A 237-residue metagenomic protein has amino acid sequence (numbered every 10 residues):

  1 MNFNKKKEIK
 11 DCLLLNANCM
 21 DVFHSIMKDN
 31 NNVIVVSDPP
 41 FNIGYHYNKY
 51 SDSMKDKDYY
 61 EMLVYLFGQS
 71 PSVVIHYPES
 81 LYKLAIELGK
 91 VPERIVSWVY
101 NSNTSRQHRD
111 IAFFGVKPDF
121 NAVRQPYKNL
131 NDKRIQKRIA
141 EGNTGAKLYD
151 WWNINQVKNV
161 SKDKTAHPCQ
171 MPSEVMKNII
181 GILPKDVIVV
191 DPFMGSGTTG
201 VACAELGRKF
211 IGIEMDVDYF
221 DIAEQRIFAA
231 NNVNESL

Functional and structural regions predicted by a protein language model:
N2-I213, D218-F220: Core catalytic lobe of class I
A223-E224: Conserved SAM-binding loop
I227-L237: Class I S-adenosyl-L-methionine-dependent methyltransferase module
